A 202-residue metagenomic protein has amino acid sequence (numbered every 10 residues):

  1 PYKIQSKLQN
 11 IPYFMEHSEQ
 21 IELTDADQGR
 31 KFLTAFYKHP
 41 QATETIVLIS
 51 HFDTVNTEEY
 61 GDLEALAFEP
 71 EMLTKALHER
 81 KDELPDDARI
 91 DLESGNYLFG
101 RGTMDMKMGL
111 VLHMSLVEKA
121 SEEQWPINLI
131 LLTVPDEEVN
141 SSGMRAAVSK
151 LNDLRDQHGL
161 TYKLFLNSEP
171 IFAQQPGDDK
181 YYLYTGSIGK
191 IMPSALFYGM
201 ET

Functional and structural regions predicted by a protein language model:
P1-R101, E122-I127: Acidic/His- and Gly-rich active-site-bordering loop/insert found across diverse amide/peptide-bond hydrolases
Q28-R30, P126, L160-T161, I188-S194: Short, solvent-exposed loop/turn segments at the edges of secondary structure
F32-F36, F165, S194: Conserved hydrophobic/aromatic beta-strand scaffold that supports enzyme active sites
S50-F52, L164, S168-I171, F197-M200: Fold-independent oxyanion-binding glycine-rich loops and adjacent beta-strand/coil segments at enzyme active sites
N56, Q175, M200-T202: Metal-dependent amide/peptide-bond hydrolase catalytic core, centered on the "pita-bread" metallohydrolase fold
E93, Y97-G186: Acidic/histidine-rich catalytic neighborhood of metal-dependent amide-processing enzymes
Y184-T202: Eukaryotic endomembrane system proteins
